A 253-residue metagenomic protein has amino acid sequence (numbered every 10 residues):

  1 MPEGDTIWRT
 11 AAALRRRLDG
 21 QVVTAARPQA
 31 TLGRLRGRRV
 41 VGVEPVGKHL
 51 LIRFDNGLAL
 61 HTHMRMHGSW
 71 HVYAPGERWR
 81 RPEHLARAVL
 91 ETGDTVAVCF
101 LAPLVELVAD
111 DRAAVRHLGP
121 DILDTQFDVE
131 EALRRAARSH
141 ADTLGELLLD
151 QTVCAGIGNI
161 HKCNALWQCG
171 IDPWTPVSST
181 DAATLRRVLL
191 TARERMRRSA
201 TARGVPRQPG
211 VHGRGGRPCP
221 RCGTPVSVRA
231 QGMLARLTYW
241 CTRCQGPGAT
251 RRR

Functional and structural regions predicted by a protein language model:
M1-R253: Structured catalytic/nucleic-acid-binding cores of DNA maintenance enzymes
